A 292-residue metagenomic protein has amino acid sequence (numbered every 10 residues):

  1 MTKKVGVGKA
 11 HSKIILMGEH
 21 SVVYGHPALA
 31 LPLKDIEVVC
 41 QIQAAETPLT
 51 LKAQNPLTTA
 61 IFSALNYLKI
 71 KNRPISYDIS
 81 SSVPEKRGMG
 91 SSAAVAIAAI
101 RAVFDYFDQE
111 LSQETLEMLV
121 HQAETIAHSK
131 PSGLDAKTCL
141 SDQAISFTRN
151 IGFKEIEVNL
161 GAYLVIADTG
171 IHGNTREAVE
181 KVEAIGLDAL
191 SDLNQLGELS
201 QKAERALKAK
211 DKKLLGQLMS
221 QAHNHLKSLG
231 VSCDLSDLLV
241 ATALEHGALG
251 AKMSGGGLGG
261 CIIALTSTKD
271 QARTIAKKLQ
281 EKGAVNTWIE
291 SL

Functional and structural regions predicted by a protein language model:
T2-M17, S21-V23, A30-L31, D35-K71 (+5 more regions): C-terminal nucleotide
R73-I75: Residue-level recognition of the N-termini of beta-strands and the immediately preceding loop/turn
Y77-K86: N-terminal pre-triad scaffold of radical SAM enzymes
S92, G255: Short, conserved phosphate/pyrophosphate- and ester-handling motifs at nucleotide-, phospho-/glycolipid
A96-A99: Non-catalytic, solvent-exposed interaction/assembly segments
G257-G259: Glycine-rich nucleotide-binding loop
